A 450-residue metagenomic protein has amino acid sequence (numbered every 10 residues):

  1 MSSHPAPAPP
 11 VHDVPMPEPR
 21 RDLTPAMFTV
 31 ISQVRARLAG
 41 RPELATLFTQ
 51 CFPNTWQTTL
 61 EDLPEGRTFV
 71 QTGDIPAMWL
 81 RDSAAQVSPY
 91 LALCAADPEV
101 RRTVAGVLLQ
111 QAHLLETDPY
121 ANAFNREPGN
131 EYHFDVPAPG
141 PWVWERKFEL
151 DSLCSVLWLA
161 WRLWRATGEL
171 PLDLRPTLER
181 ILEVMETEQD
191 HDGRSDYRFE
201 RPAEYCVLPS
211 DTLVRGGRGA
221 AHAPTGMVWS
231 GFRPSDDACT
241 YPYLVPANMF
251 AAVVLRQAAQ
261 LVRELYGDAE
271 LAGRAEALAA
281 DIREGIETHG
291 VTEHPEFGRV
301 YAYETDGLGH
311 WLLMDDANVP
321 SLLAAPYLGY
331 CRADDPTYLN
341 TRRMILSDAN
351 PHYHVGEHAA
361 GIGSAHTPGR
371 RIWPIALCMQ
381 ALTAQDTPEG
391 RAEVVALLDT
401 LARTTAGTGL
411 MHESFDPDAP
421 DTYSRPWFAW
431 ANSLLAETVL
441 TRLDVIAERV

Functional and structural regions predicted by a protein language model:
S2-R81: Low-complexity, Ser/Thr/Pro/Gly-enriched N-terminal "stalk/linker" regions
H12-A45, P98-T103, I181-E183, D192-C206 (+3 more regions): Long, acidic, intrinsically disordered low-complexity segments
A26-G40, A85-P98, S155-L170, M249-D268 (+3 more regions): Well-ordered alpha-helical scaffold segments within catalytic/enzyme domains
L47, P98-L114, E169-E188, A258 (+4 more regions): Extended, well-ordered alpha-helical scaffold segments
V70-A77, G140-R146, T240, H310-L312 (+2 more regions): A short glycine/serine-rich beta->alpha loop
P76-V104, L108-P209, A429-L443: Aromatic-rich carbohydrate-recognition surfaces in CAZymes
L80, E116-Y120, F124-E127, E131 (+4 more regions): Extended ligand-binding clefts on enzyme/binding-domain cores
D135-P141, R146-E149, L312-R332, R370-V450: C-terminal capping/lid segments that line or modulate ligand- or cofactor-binding pockets
